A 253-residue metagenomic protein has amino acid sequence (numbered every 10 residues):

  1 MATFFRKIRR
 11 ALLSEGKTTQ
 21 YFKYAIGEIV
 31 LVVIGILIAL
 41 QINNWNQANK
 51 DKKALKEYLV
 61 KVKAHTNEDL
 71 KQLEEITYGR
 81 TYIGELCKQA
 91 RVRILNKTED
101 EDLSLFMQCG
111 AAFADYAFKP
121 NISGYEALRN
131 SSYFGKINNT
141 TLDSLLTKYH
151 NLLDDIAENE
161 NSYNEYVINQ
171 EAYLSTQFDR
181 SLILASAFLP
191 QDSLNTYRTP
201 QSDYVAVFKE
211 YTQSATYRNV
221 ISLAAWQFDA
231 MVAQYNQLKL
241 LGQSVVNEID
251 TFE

Functional and structural regions predicted by a protein language model:
M1-T19, K23, L37, N44-E253: Long, hydrophobic alpha-helical segments that serve as membrane-spanning/inserting helices
I26-Q41: Hydrophobic membrane-insertion alpha-helices, especially the h-region of bacterial N-terminal signal peptides
